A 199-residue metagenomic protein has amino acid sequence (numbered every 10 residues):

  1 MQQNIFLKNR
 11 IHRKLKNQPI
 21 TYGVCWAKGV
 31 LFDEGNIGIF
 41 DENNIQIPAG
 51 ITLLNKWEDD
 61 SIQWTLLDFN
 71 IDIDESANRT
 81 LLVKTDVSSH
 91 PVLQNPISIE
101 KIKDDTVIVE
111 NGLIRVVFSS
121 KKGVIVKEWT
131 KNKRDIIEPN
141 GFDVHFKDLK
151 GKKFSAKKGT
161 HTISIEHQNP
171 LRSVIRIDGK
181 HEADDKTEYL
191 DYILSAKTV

Functional and structural regions predicted by a protein language model:
M1-I108, G112, V117-G123, E128-I137 (+4 more regions): Alpha-mannosidase-like glycoside hydrolase catalytic domains involved in N-glycan trimming, generalizing to other
I11-R13, A196-V199: Short, solvent-exposed beta-strand/turn "edge" segments of beta-rich domains on protein surfaces
S155: Extended, charge-enriched "interface" segments that sit outside catalytic cores
K158-G159: N-terminal targeting leaders only when they are immediately followed by extended low-complexity/repeat-rich tracts
I163, D191-T198: Hydrophobic/aromatic beta-strand elements that line small-molecule binding cavities or substrate pockets in beta-rich
K180-D191: A conserved hydrophobic secondary-structure block that centers on an alpha-helix together with its immediately flanking
